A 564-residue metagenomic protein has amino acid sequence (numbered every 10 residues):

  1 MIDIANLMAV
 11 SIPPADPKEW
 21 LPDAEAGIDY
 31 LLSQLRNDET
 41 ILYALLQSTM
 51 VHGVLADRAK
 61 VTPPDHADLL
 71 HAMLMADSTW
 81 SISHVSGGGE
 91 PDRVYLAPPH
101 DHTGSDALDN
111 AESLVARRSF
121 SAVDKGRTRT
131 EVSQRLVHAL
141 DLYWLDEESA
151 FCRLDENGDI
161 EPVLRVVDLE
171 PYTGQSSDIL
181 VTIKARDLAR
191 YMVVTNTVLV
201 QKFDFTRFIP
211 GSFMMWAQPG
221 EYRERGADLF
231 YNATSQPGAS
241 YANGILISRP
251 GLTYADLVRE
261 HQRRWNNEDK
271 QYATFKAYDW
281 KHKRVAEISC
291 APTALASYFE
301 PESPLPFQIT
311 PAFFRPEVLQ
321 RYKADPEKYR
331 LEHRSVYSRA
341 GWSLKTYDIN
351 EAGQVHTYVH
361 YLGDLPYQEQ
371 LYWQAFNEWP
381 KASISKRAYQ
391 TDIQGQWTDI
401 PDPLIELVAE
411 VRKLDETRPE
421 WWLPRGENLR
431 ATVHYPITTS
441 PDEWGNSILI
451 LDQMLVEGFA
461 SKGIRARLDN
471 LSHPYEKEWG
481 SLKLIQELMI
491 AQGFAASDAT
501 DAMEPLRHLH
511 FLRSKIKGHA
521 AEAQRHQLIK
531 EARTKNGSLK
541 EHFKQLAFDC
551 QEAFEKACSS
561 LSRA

Functional and structural regions predicted by a protein language model:
I2-Y337, S343, H356-H508, H542-A564: Amphipathic alpha-helical interface elements
T500-K530: Histidine-centered, metal-coordinating catalytic motifs and their short helical/loop contexts
A532-K535, E541: Generic detector of multi-pass transmembrane helix bundles and their immediately adjacent loops in polytopic membrane
